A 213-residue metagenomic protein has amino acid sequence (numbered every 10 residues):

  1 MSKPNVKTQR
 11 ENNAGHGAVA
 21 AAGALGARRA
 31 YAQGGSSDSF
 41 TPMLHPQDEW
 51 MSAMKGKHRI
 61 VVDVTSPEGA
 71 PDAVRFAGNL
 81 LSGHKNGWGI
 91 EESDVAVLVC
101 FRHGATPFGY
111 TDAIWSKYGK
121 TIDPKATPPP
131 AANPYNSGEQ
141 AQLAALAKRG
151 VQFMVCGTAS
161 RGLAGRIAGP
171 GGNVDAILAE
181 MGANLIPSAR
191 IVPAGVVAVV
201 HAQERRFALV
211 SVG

Functional and structural regions predicted by a protein language model:
M1-V19: N-terminal secretory signal peptides and thylakoid transit peptides that target proteins across membranes
G23-K57: C-terminal segment of N-terminal export signals and the immediately downstream linker at the start of the mature
M51-P67, P124-T127: Acidic/histidine-rich, surface-exposed loop or edge segments in extracytoplasmic proteins
I60-D63, L98-C100, Q152-V155, V210-S211: Structural recognition of the beta-strand scaffold that forms the well-ordered cores of secreted hydrolase catalytic
V64-R75, S137: Soluble non-cytosolic domains of exported or imported proteins
A70-I90: Histidine-anchored nucleotide/phosphate-binding helix
I90-I114: Acidic helix-start/capping segments at beta-turn-to-alpha-helix junctions
A126-G213: A cross-taxonomic marker for long C-terminal extensions/tails that follow the last structured domain
